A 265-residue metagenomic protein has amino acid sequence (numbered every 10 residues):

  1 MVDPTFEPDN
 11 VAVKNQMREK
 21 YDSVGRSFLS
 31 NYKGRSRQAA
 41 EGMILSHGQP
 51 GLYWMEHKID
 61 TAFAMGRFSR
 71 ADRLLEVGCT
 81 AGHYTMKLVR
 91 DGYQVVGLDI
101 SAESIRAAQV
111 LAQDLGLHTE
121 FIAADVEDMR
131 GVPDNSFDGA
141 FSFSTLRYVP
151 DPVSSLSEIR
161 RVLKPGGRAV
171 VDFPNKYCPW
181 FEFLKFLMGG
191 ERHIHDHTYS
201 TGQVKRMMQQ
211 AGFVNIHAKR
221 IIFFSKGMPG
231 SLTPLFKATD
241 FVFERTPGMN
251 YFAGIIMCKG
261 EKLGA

Functional and structural regions predicted by a protein language model:
V2-F68, K87: Conserved class I S-adenosyl-L-methionine
A81-D128: Class I SAM-dependent methyltransferase SAM/SAH-binding core
E127-G139: A short acidic, Gly/Pro-enriched loop at the edge of an enzyme's catalytic core that lines a small-molecule cofactor
V153-P165: A short glycine-rich, Lys/Arg-flanked "PGG" loop and its adjoining helix->strand segment in the class I
G166-F173: Conserved beta-strand signature within the Rossmann-like core of class I S-adenosyl-L-methionine
N175-H195: Short, glycine-/aromatic-enriched active-site segment of Class I SAM-dependent methyltransferases
F183-G189, R206, I216-A265: A C-terminal cap/extension of S-adenosyl-L-methionine-dependent methyltransferases that defines the acceptor-substrate
D196-A211: Short alpha-helix
